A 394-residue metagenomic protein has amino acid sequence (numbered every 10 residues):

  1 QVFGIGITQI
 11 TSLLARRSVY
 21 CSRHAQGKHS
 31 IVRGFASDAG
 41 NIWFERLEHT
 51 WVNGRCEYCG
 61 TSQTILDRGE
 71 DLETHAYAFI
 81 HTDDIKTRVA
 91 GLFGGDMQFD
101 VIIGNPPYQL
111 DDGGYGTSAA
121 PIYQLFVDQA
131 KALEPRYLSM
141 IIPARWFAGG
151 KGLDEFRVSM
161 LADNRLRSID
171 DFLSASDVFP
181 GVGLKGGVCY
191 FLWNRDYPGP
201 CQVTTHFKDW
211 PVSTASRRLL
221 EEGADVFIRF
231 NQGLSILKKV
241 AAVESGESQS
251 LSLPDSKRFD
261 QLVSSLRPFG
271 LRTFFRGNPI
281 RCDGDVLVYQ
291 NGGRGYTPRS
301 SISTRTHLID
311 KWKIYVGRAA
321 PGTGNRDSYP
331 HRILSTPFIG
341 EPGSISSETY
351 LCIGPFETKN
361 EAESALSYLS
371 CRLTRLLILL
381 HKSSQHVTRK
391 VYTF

Functional and structural regions predicted by a protein language model:
Q1-I169, S174-V178, G187, F191-P200: SAM-dependent methyltransferase catalytic region
F93, A175-T349, I353-F394: C-terminal substrate-recognition regions of SAM-dependent nucleic acid methyltransferases
